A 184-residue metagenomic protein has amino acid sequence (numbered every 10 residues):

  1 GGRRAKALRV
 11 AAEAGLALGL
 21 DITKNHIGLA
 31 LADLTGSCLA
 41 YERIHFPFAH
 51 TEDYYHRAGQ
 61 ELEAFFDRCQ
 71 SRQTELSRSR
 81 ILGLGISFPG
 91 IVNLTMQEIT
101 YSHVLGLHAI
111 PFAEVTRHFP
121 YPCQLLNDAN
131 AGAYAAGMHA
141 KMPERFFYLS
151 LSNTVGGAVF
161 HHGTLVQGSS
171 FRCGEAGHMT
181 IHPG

Functional and structural regions predicted by a protein language model:
R4-Y41, F147-L165: Gly/Thr-rich phosphate-binding beta-strand-loop-beta motif of the actin/hexokinase/Hsp70
A7, G85, E175-H178: Generic structural signal for residues positioned in beta-strands
D21-D53, E98-I99, E175, I181: Short glycine-rich, Thr/Ser-proximal phosphate-binding strand/loop in the N-terminal lobe of ATP-dependent enzymes
A30-C38, H108-L126, A158-C173: Hydrophobic transmembrane alpha-helix bundles
E42-R43, P47-R72, L76-F147: Glycine-rich phosphate-binding loop and adjoining helix at the ATP-binding site of ATP-dependent phosphoryl-transfer
A129-G184: Acidic, glycine-rich loop-and-beta core segments that form the ion-binding/anion-interacting portion of active sites
